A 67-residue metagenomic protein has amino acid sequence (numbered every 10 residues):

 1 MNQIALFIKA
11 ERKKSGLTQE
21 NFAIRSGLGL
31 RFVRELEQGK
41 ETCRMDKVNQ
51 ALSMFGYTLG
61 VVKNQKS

Functional and structural regions predicted by a protein language model:
M1-K13: A short, Lys/Arg-rich alpha-helix, primarily the initiator
L6, S15-L17, C43: Residue-level signal for the short linker/turn that defines the boundary of a DNA-recognition helix
I8, F22-A23, V33-L36: Conserved hydrophobic/aromatic packing and binding residues within compact polymer-binding modules
L17-R31: Short alpha-helical DNA-recognition segment
G27-E41: Recognition helix of helix-turn-helix/homeodomain-like DNA-binding domains that insert into the DNA major groove
Q38, K63-N64: Short, conserved catalytic or interaction motifs in soluble domains
D46-V62: DNA major-groove recognition helix of helix-turn-helix/homeodomain DNA-binding modules
